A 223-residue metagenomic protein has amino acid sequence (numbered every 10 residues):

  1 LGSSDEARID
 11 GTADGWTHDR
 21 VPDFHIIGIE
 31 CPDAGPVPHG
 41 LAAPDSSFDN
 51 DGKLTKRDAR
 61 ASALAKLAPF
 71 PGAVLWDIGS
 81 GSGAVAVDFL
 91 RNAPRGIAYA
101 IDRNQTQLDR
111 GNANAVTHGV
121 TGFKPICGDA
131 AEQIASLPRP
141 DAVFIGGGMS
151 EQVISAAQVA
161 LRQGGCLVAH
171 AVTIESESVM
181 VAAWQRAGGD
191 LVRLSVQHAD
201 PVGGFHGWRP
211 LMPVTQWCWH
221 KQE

Functional and structural regions predicted by a protein language model:
L1-G52: A contiguous loop/helix-start segment that scaffolds small-molecule binding in enzyme catalytic cores
L54-P71: Conserved alpha-helix/loop element of class I SAM-dependent methyltransferases that forms part of the SAM/SAH-binding
G72-G81: Conserved class I S-adenosyl-L-methionine
G81, T106, E175: Conserved Rossmann-like nucleotide-cofactor binding loop
S82-P94: Conserved SAM-binding loop of SAM-dependent methyltransferases across substrates and taxa, primarily the Class I
R95-Y99: Short beta-strand element of Class I
I101-A142, E151: S-adenosyl-L-methionine
I154-T215: C-terminal substrate-binding/active-site "lid" region of AdoMet-derived donor-dependent transferases
